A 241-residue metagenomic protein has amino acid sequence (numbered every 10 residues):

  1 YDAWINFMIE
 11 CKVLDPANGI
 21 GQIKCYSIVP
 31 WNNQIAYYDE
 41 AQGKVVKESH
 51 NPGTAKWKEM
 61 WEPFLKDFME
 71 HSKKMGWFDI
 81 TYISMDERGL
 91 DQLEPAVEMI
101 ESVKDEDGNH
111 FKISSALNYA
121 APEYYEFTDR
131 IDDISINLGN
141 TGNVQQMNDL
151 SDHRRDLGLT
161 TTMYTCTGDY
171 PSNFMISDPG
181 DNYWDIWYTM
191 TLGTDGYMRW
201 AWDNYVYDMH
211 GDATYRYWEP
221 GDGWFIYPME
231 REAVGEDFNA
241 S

Functional and structural regions predicted by a protein language model:
Y1-D107, F111, S115-T128, V206: Aromatic-lined carbohydrate-binding surfaces of glycoside hydrolases
S72-I80, M85, E98-D133, L138-S241: Substrate-binding groove of N-acetylhexosamine-processing glycoside hydrolases
